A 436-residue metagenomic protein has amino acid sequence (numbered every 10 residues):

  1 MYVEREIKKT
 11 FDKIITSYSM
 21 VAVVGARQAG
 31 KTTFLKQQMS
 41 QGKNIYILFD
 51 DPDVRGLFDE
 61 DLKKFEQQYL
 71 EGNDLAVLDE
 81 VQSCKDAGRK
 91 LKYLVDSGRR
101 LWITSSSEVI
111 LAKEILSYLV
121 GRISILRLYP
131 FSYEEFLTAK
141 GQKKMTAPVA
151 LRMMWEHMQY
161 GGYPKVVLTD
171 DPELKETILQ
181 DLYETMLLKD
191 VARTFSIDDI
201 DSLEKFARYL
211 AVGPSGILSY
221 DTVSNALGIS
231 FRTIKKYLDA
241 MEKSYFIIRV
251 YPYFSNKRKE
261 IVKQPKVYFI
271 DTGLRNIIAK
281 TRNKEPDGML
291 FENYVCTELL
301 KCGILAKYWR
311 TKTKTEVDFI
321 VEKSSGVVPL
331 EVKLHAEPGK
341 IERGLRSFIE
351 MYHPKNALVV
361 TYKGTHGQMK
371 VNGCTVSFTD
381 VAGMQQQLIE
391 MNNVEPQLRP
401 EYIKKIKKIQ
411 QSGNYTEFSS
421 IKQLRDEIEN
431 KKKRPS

Functional and structural regions predicted by a protein language model:
M1-I15: Pre-Walker A adenine-sensing motif
V23: Hydrophobic anchor at the beta1->P-loop junction of P-loop NTPases
K31-T32: Conserved lysine of the Walker
I45-L75: Short glycine-rich substrate-engagement loop in P-loop NTPases that contacts/grips substrate
S106-E108, K113-S219: Interdomain motor-coupling "hinge/lid" segment immediately C-terminal to the ATP-binding subdomain of NTP-driven enzymes
P172-V327: Accessory nucleic acid-recognition modules appended to NTPase machines
T365-E390: Domain-level recognition of nuclease-like catalytic cores that cleave nucleotide substrates
M384-S436: Small, basic N-terminal interaction modules of short regulatory proteins
